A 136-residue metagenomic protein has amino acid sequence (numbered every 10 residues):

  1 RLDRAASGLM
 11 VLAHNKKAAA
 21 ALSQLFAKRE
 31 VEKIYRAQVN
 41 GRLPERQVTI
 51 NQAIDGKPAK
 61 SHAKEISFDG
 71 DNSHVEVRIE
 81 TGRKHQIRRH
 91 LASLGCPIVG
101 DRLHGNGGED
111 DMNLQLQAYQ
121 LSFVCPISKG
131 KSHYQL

Functional and structural regions predicted by a protein language model:
R1-L136: RNA pseudouridine synthases
